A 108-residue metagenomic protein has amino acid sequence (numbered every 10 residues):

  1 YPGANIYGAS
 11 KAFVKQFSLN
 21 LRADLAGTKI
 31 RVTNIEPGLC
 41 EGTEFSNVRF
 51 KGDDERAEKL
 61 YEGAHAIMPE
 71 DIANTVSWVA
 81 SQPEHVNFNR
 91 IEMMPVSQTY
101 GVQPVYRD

Functional and structural regions predicted by a protein language model:
Y1-N5, A64: Active-site loop immediately N-terminal to the catalytic Tyr-X3-Lys motif of short-chain dehydrogenase/reductase
P2-G3, G27-K29: Short coil/turn segments at alpha/beta junctions that flank glycine-rich nucleotide-binding fingerprints
S10: Active-site helix of classical SDR
L19, A23-G27: Alpha-helical segment proximal to the catalytic Tyr-Lys
A26, G38-G42, V96-Q98: Conserved sequence/active-site signature of Rossmann-fold short-chain dehydrogenase/reductase
N34-I35, D54-V102: C-terminal helical subdomain
E36-F50: Short beta-loop-alpha junction of Rossmann-like oxidoreductase domains
S46-E55, V105-D108: Short, flexible, mixed-charge acidic loops at enzyme active sites
